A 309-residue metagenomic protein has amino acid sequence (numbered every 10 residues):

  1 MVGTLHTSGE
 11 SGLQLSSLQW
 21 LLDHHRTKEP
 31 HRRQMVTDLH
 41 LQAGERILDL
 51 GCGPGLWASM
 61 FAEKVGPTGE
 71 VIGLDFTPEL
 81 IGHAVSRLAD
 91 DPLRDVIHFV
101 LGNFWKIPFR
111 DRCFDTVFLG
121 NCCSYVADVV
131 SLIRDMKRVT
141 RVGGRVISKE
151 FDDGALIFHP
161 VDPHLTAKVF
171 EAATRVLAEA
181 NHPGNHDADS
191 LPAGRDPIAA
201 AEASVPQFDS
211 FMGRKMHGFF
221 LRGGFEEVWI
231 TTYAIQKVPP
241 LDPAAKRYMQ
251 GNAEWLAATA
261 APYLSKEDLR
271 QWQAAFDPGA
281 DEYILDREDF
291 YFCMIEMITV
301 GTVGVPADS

Functional and structural regions predicted by a protein language model:
V2-Q19, G223, W229-Y291: C-terminal helical/coil "lid" or tail adjacent to the Rossmann-like core of SAM-dependent
R26-E45, M60: Conserved alpha-helix/loop element of class I SAM-dependent methyltransferases that forms part of the SAM/SAH-binding
R46-L50, P54-K106: Class I SAM-dependent methyltransferase SAM/SAH-binding core
W105-T116: A short acidic, Gly/Pro-enriched loop at the edge of an enzyme's catalytic core that lines a small-molecule cofactor
D115-V130: A short SAM/SAH-binding and catalytic strip from SAM-dependent methyltransferases
V130-R145: A short glycine-rich, Lys/Arg-flanked "PGG" loop and its adjoining helix->strand segment in the class I
S148-L241: Conserved catalytic/acceptor-binding region of the Class I
G223-E226, M294-S309: Core SAM-dependent methyltransferase catalytic element
